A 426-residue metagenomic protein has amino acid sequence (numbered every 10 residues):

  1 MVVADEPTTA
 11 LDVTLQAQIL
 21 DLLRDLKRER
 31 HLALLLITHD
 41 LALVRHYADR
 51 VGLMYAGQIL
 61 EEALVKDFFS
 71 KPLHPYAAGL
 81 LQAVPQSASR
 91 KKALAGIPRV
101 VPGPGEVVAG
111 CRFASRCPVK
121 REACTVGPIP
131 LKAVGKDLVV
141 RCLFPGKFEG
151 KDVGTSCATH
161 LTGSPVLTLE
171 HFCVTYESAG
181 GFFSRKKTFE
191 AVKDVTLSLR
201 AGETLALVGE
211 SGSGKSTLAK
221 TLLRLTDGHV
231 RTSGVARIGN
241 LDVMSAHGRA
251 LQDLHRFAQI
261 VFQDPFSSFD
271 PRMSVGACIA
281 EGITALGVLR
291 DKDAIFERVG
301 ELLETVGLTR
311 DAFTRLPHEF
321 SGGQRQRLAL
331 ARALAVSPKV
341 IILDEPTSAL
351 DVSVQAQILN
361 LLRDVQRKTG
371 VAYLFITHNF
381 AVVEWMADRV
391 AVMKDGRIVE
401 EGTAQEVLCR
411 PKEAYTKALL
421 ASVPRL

Functional and structural regions predicted by a protein language model:
M1, L81, D242, D293-D311 (+1 more regions): Conserved ABC ATPase "signature" region
P7, L11-K92, L350, V354-L426: P-loop NTP-binding/switch modules centered on Walker-like glycine-rich loops
L64-P165, A179, T403-L426: Charged, flexible cofactor/metal-binding loops and thiol motifs
D67-P72, P102-V108, F182-K186, V243-Q259 (+3 more regions): ABC ATPase NBD coupling module
R231-D242: Conserved ABC transporter NBD signature motif
L316-F320, Q324: Conserved ABC ATPase signature
A335-K339: A short, proline-enriched helix->beta-strand linker immediately N-terminal to the Walker B motif in ABC-type P-loop
